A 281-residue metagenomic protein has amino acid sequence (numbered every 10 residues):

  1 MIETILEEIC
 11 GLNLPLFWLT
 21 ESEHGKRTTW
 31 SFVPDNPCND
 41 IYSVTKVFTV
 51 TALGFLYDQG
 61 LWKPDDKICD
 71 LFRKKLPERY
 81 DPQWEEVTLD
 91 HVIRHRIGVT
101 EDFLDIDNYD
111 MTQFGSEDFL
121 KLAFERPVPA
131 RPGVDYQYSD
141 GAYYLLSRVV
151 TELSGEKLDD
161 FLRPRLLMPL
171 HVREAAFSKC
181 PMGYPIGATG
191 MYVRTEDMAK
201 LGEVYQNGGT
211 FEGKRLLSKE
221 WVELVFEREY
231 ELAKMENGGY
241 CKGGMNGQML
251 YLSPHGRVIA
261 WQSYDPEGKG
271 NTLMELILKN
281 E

Functional and structural regions predicted by a protein language model:
I2-D35, P64, Q248-A260: A short, well-structured edge-of-sheet supersecondary motif
L6, G54, C69, D90-I93 (+8 more regions): Non-transmembrane alpha-helical segments in soluble domains of secreted/periplasmic/extracellular proteins
D35-C38, I106-T189: Catalytic-site signature segments of enzymes, centered on catalytic residues
D40-D65, L146-V150, L201, G256: Active-site SXXK
V44-V50, E86, Y138-Y143, M191 (+1 more regions): Short alpha-helical patches at coil-to-helix transitions and adjacent helical residues in well-structured domains
Q59-V99, L153-V193: Active-site helix/loop module of the DD-peptidase/beta-lactamase fold, centered on the serine-lysine SxxK catalytic
E174-L252, V258-E267: Penicillin-binding protein/beta-lactamase superfamily catalytic region
N271-E281: Short, gly/Ser/Thr-rich active-site loops of penicillin-recognizing serine hydrolases
